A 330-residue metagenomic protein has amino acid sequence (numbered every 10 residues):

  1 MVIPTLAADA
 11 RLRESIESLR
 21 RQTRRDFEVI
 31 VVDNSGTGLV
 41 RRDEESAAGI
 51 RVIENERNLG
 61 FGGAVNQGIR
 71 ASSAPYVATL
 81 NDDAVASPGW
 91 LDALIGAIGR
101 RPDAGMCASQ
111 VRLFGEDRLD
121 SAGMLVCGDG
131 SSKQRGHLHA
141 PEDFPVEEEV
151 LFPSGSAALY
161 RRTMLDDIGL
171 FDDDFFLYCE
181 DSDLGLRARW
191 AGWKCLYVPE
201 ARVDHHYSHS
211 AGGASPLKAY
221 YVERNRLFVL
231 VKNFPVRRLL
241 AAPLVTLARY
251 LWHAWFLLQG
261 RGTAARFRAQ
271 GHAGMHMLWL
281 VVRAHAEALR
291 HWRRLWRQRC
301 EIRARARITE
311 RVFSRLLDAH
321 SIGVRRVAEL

Functional and structural regions predicted by a protein language model:
E17-D26: Short, acidic, metal-binding catalytic loop of nucleotide-sugar glycosyltransferases
T37-E45: Acidic helix N-cap motif at the loop->helix transition within catalytic regions of sugar-transfer enzymes
N55-S72, D82: Glycine-rich, basic loop-to-helix element that forms the pyrophosphate-binding segment of sugar-nucleotide handling
V77: Short aromatic/hydrophobic "clamp" motif used to bind/position activated sugar donors
V85-V126: Conserved donor NDP-sugar-binding/catalytic core segment of glycosyltransferases
R118-S121, H139-T163, S182, G212-A214: A recurrent flexible, glycine/aromatic-enriched loop bordering the glycosyltransferase active site that acts as
L151-R202: A short, conserved alpha-helix in the catalytic core of glycosyltransferases
A191-R297, R311-L317: Active-site-adjacent helix/loop segment of glycosyltransferases that harbors family-specific signature motifs
